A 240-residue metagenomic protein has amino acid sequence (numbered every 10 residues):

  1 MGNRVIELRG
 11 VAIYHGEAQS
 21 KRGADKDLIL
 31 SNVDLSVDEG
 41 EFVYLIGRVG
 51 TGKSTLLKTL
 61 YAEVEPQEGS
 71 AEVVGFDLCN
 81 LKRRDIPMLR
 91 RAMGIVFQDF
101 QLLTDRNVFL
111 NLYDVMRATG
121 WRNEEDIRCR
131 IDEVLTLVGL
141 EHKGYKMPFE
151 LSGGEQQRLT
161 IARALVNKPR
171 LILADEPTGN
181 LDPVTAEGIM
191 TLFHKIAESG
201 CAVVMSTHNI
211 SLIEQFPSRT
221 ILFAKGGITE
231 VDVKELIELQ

Functional and structural regions predicted by a protein language model:
Y61: Helix-to-loop junction immediately C-terminal to a conserved catalytic motif
G69-D77: Conserved ABC transporter NBD signature motif
L78-G94, E198: ABC ATPase NBD coupling module
D105-D114: Short coil-to-helix segment of the ABC ATPase nucleotide-binding domain corresponding to the Q-loop/switch region
M147-L151, E155-Q157: Conserved ABC ATPase signature
V166-R170: A short, proline-enriched helix->beta-strand linker immediately N-terminal to the Walker B motif in ABC-type P-loop
I172-D175: Catalytic Walker B motif of ABC-type/P-loop ATPase nucleotide-binding domains
